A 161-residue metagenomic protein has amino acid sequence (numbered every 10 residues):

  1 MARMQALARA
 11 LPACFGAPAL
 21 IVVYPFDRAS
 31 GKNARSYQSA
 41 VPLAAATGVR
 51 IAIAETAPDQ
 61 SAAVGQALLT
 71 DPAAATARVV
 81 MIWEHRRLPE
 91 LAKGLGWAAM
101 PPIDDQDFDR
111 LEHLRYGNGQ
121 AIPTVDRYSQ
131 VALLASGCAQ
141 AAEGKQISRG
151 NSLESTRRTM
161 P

Functional and structural regions predicted by a protein language model:
M1-T76, R87-G96, M100-Q146: Active-site-proximal alpha-helix that buttresses catalytic centers in soluble enzyme cores
P42, S155-R158: Intrinsically disordered, low-complexity serine/threonine-rich segments
T76-I82: Residue-level preference for the first positions of well-ordered beta-strands
C138-Q140, N151, R158-P161: Short, solvent-exposed mixed-charge patches
